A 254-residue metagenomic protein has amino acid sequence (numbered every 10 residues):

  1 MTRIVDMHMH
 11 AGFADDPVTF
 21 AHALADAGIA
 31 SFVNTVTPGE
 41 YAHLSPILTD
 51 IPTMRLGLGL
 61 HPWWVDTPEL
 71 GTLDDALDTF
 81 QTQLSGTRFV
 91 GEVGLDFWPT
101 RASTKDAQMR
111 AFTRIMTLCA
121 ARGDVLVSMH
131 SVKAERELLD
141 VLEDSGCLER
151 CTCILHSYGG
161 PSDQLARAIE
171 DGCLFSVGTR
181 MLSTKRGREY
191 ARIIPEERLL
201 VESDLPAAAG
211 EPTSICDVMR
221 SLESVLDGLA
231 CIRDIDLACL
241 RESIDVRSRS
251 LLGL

Functional and structural regions predicted by a protein language model:
M1-L254: Mid-domain alpha/beta scaffold segments of enzyme catalytic cores
